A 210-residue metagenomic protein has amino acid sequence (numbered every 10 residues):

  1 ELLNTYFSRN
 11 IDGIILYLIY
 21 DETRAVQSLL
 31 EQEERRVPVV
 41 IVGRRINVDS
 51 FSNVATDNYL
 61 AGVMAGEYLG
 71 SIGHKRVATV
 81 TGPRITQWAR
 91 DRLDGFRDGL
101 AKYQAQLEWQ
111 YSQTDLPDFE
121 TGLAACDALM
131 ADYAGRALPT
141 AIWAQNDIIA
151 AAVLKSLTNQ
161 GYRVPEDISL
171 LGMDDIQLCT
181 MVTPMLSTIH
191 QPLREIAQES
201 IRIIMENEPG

Functional and structural regions predicted by a protein language model:
E1, I19-Y20, R44, N53-M64 (+4 more regions): Hinge/beta->alpha junction and helix N-cap segments in small-molecule ligand-binding domains
E1-E67, S71, A131: Alpha-helical recognition/docking segments in bacterial nutrient-uptake and carbohydrate-utilization systems
D12, H74-R76, T140: Short acidic/polar active-site loop segments enriched in Thr and Asp
E31-E34, A101, T158: Anion (oxyanion) recognition and catalysis
D127-G210: Flexible loop/turn connectors
